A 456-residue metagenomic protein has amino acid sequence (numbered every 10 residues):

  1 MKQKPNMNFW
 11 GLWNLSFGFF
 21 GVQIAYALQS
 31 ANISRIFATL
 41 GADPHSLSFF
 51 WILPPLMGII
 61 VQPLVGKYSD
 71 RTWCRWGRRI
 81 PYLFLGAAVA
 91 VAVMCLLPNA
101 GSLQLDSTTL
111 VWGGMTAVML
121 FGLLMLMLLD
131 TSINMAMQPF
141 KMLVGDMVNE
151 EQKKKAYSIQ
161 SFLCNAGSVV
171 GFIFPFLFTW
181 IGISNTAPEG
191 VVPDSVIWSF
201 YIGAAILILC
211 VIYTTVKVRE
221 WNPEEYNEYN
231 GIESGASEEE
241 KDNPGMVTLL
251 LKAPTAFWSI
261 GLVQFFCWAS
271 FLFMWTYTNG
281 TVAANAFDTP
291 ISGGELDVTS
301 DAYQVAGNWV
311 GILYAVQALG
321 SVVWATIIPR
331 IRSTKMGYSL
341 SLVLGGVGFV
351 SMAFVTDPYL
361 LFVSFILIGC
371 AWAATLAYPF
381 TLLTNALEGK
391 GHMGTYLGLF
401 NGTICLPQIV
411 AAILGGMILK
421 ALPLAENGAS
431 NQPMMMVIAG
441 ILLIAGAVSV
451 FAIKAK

Functional and structural regions predicted by a protein language model:
M1-F9, D106-T109, G113-M125, M135-L143 (+2 more regions): Intracellular loop-helix junctions on the cytosolic face of multi-pass helical membrane proteins
K2-M57, S259, V263, C267-G293: Helix-loop boundary and gating motifs at the non-cytosolic
D43-L53, S158, D194, D288-A318 (+1 more regions): Loop-to-transmembrane helix entry
P44-H45, M119, E150-F162, G389-N401: Loop-to-transmembrane helix entry/capping segments in MFS-fold secondary transporters and related SLC/MFSD carriers
F84-M115, L344-T356: C-terminal ends and interior cores of transmembrane alpha-helices in multi-pass membrane transporters/permeases
M135-V148, A374-G389: Intracellular juxtamembrane helix-capping segments at the cytosolic ends of symmetry-related transmembrane helices
K335-P379: C-terminal transmembrane helical hairpin of 12-TM major facilitator-type secondary transporters
K390-L422: A late C-terminal transmembrane helix in Major Facilitator Superfamily
